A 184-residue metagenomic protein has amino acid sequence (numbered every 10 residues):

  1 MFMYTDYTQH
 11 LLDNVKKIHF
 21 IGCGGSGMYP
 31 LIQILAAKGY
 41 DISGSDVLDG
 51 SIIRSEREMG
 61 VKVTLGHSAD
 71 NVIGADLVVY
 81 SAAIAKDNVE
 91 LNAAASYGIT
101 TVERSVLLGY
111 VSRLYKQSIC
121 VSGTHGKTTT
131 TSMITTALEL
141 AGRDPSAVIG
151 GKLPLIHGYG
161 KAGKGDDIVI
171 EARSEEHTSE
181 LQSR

Functional and structural regions predicted by a protein language model:
M1, T64, A85, H177-R184: Short intrinsically disordered, low-complexity coil segments enriched in acidic
M1-S51, R57-K62, G74, V78 (+2 more regions): ATP-dependent carboxylate-amine ligase
H10-L11, I34-A37, R57, N71 (+2 more regions): Phosphate-binding loop of NTP-binding sites
H19, H67, H125-G126, Q182: Histidine-centered active-site/metal-ligand motif
C23, V47, T124, G150 (+1 more regions): Cofactor-binding loop segments of dinucleotide-utilizing enzymes, especially the Rossmann-like FAD- and NAD(P)+-binding
I42-D46, V63-T64, V79-Y80, A147-V148 (+1 more regions): Short, hydrophobic beta-strand segments that form beta-sheet elements in well-ordered domains
V63-H67, V102: Short acidic-hydrophobic, aromatic-tinged amphipathic segments that line or gate anion-handling sites
H67-G74: Short amphipathic alpha-helix with an adjacent loop that forms part of the alpha/beta core around
